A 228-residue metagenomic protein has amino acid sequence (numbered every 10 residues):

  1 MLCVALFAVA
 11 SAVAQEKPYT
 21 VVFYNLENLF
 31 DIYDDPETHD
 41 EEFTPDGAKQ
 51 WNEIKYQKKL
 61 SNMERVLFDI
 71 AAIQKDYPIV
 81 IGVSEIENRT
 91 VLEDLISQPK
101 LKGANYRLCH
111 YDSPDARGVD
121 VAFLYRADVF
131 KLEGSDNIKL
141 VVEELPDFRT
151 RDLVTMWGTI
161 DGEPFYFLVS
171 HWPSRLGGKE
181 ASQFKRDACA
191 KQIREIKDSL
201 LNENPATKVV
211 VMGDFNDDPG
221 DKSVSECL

Functional and structural regions predicted by a protein language model:
M1-E16: Bacterial Sec-dependent N-terminal signal peptides
A12-P99, N105, C109-V119, A190-K191: N-terminal, active-site-proximal structural segment of metallo-dependent hydrolase catalytic domains
Y24, S84, S170, G213-D214: Active-site flanking residues adjacent to catalytic metal/cofactor-binding acidic residues
E27, E87, P173, F215-D218: Catalytic metal-binding/acid-base residues of hydrolase active sites
E37-D40, F167-S182: Active-site His/acidic residue clusters
E64, D147-W157, K191-D198: A Trp-anchored, charged/polar loop motif used as the substrate-binding/catalytic surface of acyl/ester-handling
I86-P164, S170-W172: Structured beta-strand-rich core segments of catalytic domains in phosphoester-bond hydrolases
R186-L228: Metal-dependent phosphoesterases centered on the DNase I-like endonuclease/exonuclease/phosphatase
